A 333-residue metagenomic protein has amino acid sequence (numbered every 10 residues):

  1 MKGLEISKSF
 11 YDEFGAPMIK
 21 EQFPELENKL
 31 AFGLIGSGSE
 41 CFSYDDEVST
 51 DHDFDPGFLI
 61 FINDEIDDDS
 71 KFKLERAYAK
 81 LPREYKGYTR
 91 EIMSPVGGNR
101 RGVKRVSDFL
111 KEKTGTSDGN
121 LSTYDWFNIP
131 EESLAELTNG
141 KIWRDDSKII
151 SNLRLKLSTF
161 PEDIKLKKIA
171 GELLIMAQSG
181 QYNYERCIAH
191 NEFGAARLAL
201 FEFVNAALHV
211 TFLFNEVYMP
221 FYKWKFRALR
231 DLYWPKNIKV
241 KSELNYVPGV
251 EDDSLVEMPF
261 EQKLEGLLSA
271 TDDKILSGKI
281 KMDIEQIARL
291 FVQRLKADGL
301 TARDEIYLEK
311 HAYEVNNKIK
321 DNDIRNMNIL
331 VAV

Functional and structural regions predicted by a protein language model:
M1-K2, I66-D69, I284-E285, R289: Basic, alpha-helical terminal appendages of large translation-related enzymes
M1-P17: N-terminal regions immediately upstream of nucleotidyltransferase
F10-D12, P24-N28, G36-G38, S43 (+2 more regions): Terminal, compositionally biased segments used for targeting/anchoring and flexible tails
I19-L59: Active-site nucleotide-donor binding segment shared across nucleotidyl transfer reactions
F42-D46, G57-L59, A77, Y88 (+2 more regions): Ligand-binding pocket scaffold of soluble enzyme catalytic domains
I60-D64: Short beta-strand-to-loop capping motifs
D68-A189: Conserved NTP/Mg2+-binding pocket subregion across the NTase superfamily
A135-N326, L330-A332: Conserved nucleotidyltransferase catalytic core and NTase-mimicking acidic/glycine-rich helix/loop elements in nucleic
